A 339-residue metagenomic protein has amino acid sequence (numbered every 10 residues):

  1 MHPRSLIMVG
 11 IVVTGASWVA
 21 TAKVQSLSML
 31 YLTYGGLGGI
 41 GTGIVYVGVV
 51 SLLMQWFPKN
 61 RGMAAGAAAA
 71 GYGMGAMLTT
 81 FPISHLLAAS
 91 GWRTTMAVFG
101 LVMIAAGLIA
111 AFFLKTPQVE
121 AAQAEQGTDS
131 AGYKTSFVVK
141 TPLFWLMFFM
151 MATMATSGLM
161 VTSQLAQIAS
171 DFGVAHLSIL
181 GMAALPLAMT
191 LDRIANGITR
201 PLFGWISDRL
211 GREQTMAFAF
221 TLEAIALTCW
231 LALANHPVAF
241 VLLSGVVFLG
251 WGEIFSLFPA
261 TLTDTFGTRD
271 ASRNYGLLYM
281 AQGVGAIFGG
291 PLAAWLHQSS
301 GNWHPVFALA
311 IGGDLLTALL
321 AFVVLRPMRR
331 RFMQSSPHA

Functional and structural regions predicted by a protein language model:
S17, M29-I44, A152, A239-E253: Hydrophobic core of transmembrane alpha-helices in multi-pass small-molecule transporters, especially MFS/SLC-type
G43-F57, A65, E253-F266: Intracellular juxtamembrane helix-capping segments at the cytosolic ends of symmetry-related transmembrane helices
Y72-K115: Helix-loop-helix hairpin linking two adjacent transmembrane segments in secondary transporters
A76, T265-S300: A late C-terminal transmembrane helix in Major Facilitator Superfamily
L78-S90, A169-S170, I206-S207, L292-G301: Interfacial helix-cap and linker-helix signal at transmembrane-aqueous boundaries of multi-pass secondary transporters
K115-Y133, R331-H338: Flexible cytoplasmic inter-helical loops of multi-pass small-molecule transporters
S136-W205: Extracytoplasmic gate region of multi-pass secondary transporters
A184-T261: C-terminal transmembrane helical hairpin of 12-TM major facilitator-type secondary transporters
